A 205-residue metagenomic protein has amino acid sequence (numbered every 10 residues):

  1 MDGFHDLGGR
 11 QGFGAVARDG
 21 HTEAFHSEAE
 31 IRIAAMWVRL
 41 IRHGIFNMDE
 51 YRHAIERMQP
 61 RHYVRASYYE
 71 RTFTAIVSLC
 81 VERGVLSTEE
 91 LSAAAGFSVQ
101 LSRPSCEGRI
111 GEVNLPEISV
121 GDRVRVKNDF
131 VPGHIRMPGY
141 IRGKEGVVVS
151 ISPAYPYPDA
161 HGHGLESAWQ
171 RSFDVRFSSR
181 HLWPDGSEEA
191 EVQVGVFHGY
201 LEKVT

Functional and structural regions predicted by a protein language model:
M1, L101-S102, K203-T205: Basic/polar N-terminal segments that are highly enriched at the extreme N-terminus, encompassing both cleavable
M1-G96: N-terminal intrinsically disordered, low-complexity, charge/repeat-rich segments that act as generic
G14-I41, Q59, S67, L79 (+2 more regions): Basic/aromatic-rich interaction segments and small domains that mediate binding to polyanionic partners
A93-S105: Short, basic/aromatic beta-hairpin or loop at an interaction surface
